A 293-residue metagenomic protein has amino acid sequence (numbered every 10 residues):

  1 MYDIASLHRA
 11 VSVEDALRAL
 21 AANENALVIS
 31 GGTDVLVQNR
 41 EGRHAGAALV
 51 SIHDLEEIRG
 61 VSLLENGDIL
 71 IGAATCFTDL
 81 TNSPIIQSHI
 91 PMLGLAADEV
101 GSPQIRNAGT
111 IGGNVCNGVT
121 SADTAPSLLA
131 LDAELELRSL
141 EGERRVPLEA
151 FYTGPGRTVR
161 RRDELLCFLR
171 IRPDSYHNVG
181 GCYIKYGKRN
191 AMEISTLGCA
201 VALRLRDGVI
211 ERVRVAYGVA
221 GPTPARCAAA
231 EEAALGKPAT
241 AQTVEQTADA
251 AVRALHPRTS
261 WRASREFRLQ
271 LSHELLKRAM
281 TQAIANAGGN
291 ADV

Functional and structural regions predicted by a protein language model:
M1-V293: C-terminal structural segment of proteins
